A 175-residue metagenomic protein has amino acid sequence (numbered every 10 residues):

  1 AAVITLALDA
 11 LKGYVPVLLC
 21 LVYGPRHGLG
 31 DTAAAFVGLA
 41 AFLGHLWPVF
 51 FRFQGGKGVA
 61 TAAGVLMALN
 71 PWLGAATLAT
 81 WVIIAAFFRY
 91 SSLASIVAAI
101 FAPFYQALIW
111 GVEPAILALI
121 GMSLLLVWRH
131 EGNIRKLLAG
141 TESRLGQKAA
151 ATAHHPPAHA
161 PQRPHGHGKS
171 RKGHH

Functional and structural regions predicted by a protein language model:
A1, T32-A33, G44, A115-L117: Short alpha-helical transmembrane interface motifs in multi-pass membrane proteins
A1-Y14, L46-A60, A85-V97, R129-H175: Interhelical loop and helix-boundary elements at the membrane-water interface of polytopic inner-membrane proteins
T5, A41-H45, W81-A85, A102 (+1 more regions): Alpha-helical transmembrane segments of multi-pass membrane proteins
K12-A41: Anion-binding (especially nucleotide phosphate/pyrophosphate-binding) glycine-rich loop and adjoining beta-alpha core
C20-G24, G44, G58-F88, I100-W110: Interfacial segments of multi-pass membrane proteins
H27-A34, F88-S91, G111-A115: Membrane-interface helix-boundary signature
G30-G38, A63-A75, I116: Structural signature of hydrophobic alpha-helical transmembrane segments
A75, S91-A98, W110-M122: Loop-to-transmembrane alpha-helix initiation sites
